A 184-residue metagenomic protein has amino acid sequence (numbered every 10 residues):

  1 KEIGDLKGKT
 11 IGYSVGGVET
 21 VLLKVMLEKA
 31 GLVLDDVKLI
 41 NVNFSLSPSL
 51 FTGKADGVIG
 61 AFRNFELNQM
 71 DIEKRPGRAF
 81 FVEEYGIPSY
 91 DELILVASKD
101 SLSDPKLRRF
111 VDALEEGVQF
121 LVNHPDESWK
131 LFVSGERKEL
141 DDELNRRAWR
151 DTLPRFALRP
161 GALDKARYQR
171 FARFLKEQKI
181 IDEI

Functional and structural regions predicted by a protein language model:
K1-T10, K99-P105: Flexible hinge/capping segments at coil-to-helix
E2, Y13, A97, L158 (+1 more regions): Generic structural "secondary-structure junction" signal
I3-D71, S89, A166-Q169: Bilobed "Venus flytrap"/periplasmic-binding protein-like clamshell domains and structurally analogous long
L32-L34, R75, K138-L140, I180-I181: Helix N-cap/coil-helix junction residues
D35, V58, R78, E183-I184: A local structural micro-motif
I40-F44, P76, F81-E84, D141-W149: Membrane-targeting and insertion segments and their boundary/processing signals
S45-E136: Pocket-lining segment of extracytoplasmic ligand-binding domains
S103-I180: Secondary-structure end/capping motifs
